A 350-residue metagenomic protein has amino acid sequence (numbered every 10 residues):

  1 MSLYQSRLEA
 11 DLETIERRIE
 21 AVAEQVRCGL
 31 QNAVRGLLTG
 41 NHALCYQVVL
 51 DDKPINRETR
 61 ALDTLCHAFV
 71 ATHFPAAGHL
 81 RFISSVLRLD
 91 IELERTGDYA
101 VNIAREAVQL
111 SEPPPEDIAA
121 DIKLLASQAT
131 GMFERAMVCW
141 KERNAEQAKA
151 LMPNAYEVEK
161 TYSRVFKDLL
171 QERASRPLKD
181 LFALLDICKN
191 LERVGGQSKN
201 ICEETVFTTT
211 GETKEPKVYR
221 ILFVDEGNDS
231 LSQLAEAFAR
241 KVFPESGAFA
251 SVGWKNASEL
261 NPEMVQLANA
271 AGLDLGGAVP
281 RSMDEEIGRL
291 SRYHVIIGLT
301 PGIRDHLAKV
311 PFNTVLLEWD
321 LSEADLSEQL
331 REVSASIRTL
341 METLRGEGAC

Functional and structural regions predicted by a protein language model:
M1-L222: Cytosolic, long alpha-helical scaffolding segments
A107, V218-C350: Short polar/charged helix/loop
